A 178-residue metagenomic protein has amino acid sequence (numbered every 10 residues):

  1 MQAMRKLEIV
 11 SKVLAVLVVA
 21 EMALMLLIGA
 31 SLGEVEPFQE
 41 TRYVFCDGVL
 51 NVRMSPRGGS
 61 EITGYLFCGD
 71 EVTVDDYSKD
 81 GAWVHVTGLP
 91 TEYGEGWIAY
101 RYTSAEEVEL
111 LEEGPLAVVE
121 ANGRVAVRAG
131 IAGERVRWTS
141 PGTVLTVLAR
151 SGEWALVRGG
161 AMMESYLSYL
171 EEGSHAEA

Functional and structural regions predicted by a protein language model:
Q2-V18: N-terminal Sec-pathway targeting helices
L27-E40, R57, E61, T73 (+3 more regions): Boundary regions of SH3-family modules and the immediately adjacent low-complexity/disordered segments in eukaryotic
T41-N51, P115-V125: Short, basic/aromatic beta-hairpin or loop at an interaction surface
F45, Y77-K79, V119-E120, A149-R150: Generic beta-strand structural signal
M54-E71, D76-Y77, A129-V144, L148-R150: SH3/SH3-like (including bacterial SH3b) beta-barrel domains that bind proline-rich motifs or cell-wall ligands
D80-H85, G152-L156: Short aromatic-glycine-enriched beta-strand elements
